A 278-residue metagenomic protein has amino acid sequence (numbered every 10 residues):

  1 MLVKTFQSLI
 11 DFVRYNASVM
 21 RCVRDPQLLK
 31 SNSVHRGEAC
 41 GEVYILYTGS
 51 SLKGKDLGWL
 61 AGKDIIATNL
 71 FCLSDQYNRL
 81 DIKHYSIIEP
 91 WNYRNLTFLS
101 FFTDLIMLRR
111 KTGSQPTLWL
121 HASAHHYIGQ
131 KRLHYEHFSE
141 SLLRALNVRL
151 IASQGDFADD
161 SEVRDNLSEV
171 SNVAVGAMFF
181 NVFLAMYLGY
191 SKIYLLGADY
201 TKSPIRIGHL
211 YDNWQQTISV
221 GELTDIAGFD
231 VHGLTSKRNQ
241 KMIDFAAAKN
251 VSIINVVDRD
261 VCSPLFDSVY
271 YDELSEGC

Functional and structural regions predicted by a protein language model:
M1-C278: Metal-ion/cofactor- or nucleotide/acyl-coenzyme-handling active-site neighborhoods
